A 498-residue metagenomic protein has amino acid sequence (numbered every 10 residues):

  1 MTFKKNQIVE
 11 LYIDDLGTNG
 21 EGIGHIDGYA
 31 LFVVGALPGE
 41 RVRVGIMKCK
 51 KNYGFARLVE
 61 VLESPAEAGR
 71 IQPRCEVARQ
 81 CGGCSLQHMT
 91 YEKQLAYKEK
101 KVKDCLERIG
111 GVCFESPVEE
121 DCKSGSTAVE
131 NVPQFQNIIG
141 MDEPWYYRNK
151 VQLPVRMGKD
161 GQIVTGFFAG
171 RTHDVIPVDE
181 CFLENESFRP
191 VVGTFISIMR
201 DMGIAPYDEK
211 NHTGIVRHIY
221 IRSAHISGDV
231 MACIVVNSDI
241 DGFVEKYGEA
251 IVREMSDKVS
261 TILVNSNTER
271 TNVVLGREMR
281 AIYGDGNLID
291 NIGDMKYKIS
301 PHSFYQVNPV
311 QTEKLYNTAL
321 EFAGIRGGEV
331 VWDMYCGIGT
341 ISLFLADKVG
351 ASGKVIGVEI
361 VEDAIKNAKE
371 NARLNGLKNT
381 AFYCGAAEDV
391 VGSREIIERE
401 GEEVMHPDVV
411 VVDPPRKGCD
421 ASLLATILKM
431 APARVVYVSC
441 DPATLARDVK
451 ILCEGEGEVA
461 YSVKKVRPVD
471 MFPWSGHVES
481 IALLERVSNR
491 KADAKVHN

Functional and structural regions predicted by a protein language model:
M1-V77, E130, A381-F382: Terminal RNA-binding accessory module
T2-Y12, T18, E120, D239 (+1 more regions): Rossmann-like S-adenosyl-L-methionine
G22-D27, G166-A169, C233-V235, A368: Short, acidic/hydrophobic/Gly-rich beta-strand patch recurrent on exposed beta strands that often constitutes part
E60-L62, G69-P73, R79-D121, A128-P206 (+2 more regions): Extended interfacial segments that mediate partner engagement and assembly in macromolecular machines
P65-C75, H173-D174, V487-N498: Flexible, glycine-/basic-rich loop-and-beta segments that form/coincide with the SAM-dependent methyltransferase
N149, G228-V230, G328-E329: Nucleotide donor/acceptor-binding cores
I219: Flexible loop/N-cap segments at domain edges
R222-A224: Structural signature of eukaryotic scaffold interfaces centered on beta-propeller domains
